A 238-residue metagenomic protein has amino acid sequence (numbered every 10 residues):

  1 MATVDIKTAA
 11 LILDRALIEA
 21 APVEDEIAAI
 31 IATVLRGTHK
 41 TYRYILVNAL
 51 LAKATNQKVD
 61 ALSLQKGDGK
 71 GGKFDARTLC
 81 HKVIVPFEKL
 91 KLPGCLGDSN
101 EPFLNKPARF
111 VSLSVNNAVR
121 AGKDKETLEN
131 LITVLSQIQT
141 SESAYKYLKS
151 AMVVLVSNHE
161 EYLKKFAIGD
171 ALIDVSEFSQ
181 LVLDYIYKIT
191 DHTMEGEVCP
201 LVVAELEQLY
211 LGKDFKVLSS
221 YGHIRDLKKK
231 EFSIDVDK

Functional and structural regions predicted by a protein language model:
M1-A2, A204: Polar low-complexity intrinsically disordered regions
A2-L181: Interfaces and regulatory segments of ATP-dependent nucleotide/adenylate/phosphodiester-chemistry enzymes
L183-V203: Solvent-exposed, charged helical/coil patches that constitute nucleic-acid or partner-interaction surfaces
V198-K238: Catalytic centers of nucleases
